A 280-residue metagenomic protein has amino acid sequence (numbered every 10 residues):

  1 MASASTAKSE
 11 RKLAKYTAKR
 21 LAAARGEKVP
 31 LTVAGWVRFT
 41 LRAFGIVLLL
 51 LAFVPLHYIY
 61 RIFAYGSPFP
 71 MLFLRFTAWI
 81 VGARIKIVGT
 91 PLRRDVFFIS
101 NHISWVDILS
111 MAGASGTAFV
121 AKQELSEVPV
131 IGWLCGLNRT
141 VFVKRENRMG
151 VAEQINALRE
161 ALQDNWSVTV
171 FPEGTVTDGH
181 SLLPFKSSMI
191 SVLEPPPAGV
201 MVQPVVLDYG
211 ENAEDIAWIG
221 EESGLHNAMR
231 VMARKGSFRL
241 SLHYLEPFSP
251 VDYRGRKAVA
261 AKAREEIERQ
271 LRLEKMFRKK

Functional and structural regions predicted by a protein language model:
M1-E27, R84-V88, I108, V120 (+6 more regions): Soluble, non-transmembrane catalytic domains of enzymes that act on hydrophobic metabolites at membranes
A2-F97: Membrane-anchoring hydrophobic helices of lipid-metabolizing enzymes
L49-P68, W79-V81, R93-R148: Catalytic core of membrane glycerolipid acyltransferases/transacylases, capturing the structured, soluble-facing
D95-F97, Q154-A157: Membrane-proximal, non-transmembrane interface segments of integral membrane proteins
D95-F97, T140, S167-F171, M201: Residue-level preference for the first positions of well-ordered beta-strands
I131-G132, G179-R254, K262, F277: A cross-family acyltransferase "interaction/gating" segment
V151, L158-V168, P172-F185, I190: Soluble extracytoplasmic domains of inner/organellar membrane proteins
